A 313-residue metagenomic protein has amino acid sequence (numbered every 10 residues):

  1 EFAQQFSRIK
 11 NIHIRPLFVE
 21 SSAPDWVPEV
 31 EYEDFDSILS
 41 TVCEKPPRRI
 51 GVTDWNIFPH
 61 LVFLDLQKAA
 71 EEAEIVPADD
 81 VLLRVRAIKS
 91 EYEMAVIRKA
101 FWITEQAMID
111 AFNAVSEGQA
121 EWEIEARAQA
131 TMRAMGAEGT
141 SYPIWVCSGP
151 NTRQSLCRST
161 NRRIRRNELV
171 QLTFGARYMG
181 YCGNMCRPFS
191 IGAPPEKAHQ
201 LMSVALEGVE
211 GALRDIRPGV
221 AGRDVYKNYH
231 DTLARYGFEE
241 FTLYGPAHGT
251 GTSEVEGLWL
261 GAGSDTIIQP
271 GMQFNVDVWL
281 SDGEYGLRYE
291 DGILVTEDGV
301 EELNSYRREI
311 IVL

Functional and structural regions predicted by a protein language model:
E1-L313: Active-site neighborhoods and metal-handling regions in enzymes and metal-associated proteins
